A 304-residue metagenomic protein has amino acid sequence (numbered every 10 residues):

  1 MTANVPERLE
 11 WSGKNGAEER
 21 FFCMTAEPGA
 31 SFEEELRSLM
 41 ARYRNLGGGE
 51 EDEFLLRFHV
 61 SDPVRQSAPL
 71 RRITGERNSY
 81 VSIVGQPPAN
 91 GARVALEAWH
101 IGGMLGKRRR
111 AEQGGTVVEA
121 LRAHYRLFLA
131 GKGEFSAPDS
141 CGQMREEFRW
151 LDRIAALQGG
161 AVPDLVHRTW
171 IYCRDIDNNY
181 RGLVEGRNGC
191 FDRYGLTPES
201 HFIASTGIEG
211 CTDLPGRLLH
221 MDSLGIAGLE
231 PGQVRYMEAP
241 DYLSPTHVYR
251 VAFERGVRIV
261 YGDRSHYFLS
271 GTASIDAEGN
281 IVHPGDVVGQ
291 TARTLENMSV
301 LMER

Functional and structural regions predicted by a protein language model:
M1-R304: N-terminal presequence-like segments and the immediate start of the first folded domain
